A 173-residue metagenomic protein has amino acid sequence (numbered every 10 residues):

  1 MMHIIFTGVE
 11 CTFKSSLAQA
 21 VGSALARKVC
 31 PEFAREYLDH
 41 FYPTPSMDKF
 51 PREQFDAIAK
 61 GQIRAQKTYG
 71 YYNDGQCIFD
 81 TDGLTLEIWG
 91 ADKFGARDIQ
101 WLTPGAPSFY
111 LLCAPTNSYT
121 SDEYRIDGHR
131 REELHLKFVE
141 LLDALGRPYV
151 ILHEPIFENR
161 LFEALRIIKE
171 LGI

Functional and structural regions predicted by a protein language model:
M1-H3: Pre-Walker A (Motif I) flank of P-loop NTPase domains
F6: Hydrophobic anchor at the beta1->P-loop junction of P-loop NTPases
E10: The conserved Walker
K14: Conserved lysine of the Walker
Q19, S23-I63: Conserved substrate/cofactor phosphate-moiety recognition/catalytic segment in nucleotide-dependent phosphotransferases
P31, F79-T81, C113: Active-site flanking residues adjacent to catalytic metal/cofactor-binding acidic residues
T44-A96: Conserved nucleotide-sensing/catalytic segment adjacent to the nucleotide-binding pocket in NTP-handling enzymes
F94-L161, G172: A glycine- and Lys/Arg-enriched "phosphate-lid" helix/loop adjacent to the NTP-binding pocket of small-molecule kinases
